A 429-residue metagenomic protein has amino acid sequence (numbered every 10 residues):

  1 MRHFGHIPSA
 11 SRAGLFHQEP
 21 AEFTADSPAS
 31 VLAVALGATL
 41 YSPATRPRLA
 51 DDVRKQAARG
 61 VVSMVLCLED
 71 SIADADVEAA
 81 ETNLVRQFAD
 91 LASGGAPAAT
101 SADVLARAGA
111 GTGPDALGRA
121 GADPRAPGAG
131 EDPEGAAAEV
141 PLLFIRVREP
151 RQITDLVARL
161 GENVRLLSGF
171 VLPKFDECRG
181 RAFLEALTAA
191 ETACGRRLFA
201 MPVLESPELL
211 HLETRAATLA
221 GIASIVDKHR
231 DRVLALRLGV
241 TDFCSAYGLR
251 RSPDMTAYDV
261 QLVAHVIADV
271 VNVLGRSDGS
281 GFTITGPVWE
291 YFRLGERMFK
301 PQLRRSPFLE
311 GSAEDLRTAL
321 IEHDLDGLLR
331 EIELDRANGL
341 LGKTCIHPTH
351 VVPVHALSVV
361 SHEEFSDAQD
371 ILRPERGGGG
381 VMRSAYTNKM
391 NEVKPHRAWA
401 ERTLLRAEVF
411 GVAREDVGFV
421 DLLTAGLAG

Functional and structural regions predicted by a protein language model:
M1-G111, D115-G429: Expand to "…catalyze enediolate/carbanion chemistry for C-C bond making/breaking, isomerization, decarboxylation
